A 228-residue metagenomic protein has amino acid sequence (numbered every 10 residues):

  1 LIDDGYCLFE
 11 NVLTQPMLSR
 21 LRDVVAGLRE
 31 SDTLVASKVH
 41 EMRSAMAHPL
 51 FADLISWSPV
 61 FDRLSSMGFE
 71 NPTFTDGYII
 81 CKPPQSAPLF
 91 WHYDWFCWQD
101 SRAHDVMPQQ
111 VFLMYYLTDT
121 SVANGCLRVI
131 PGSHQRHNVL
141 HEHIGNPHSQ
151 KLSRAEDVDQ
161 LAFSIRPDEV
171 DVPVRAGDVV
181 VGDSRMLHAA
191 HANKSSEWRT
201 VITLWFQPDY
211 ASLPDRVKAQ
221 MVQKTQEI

Functional and structural regions predicted by a protein language model:
I2-D4, F9-D105, V217, K224-T225: Non-heme Fe(II)-dependent double-stranded beta-helix
L13-Q15, I79-K82, S86, F96 (+4 more regions): Short, solvent-exposed loop/turn segments at secondary-structure junctions
S31, S37, A176-V181, R185-I228: Non-heme Fe(II)/2-oxoglutarate
A87-Y93, D100-R102, A123-V129, N138-E142 (+1 more regions): A short secondary-structure junction signal
H92-C97, S153-I165, W198, V217-M221: Short, surface-exposed loop/helix-turn segments at secondary-structure junctions that function as lids/hinges flanking
Y93-W95, Y115-D119, P131: Short, structured patches in soluble enzyme cores that scaffold and shape functional sites
S101-V122, P173-A176, W205-P208: Short, conserved beta-strand element in jelly-roll/cupin
T120-L187: Double-stranded beta-helix
